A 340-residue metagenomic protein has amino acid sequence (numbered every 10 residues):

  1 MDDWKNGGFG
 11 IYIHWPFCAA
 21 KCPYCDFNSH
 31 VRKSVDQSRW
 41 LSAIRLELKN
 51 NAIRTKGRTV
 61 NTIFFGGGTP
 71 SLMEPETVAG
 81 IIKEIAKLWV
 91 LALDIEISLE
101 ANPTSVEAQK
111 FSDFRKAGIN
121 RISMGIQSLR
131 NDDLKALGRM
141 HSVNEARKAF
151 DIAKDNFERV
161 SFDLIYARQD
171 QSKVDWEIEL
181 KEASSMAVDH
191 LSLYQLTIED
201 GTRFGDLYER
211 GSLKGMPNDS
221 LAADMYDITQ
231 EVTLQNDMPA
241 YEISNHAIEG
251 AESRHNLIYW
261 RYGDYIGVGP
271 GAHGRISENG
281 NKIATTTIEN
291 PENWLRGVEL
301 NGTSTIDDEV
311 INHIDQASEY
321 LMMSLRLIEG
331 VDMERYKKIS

Functional and structural regions predicted by a protein language model:
W4-G10, S29-I53, R58-S340: C-terminal scaffold of the Radical SAM
I11-W15: Short active-site neighborhood of thiol/selenol oxidoreductases, capturing the structured segment around
P16-S29: Local cysteine-cluster metal-coordination motifs and their immediate loop/turn environment, predominantly Fe-S cluster
